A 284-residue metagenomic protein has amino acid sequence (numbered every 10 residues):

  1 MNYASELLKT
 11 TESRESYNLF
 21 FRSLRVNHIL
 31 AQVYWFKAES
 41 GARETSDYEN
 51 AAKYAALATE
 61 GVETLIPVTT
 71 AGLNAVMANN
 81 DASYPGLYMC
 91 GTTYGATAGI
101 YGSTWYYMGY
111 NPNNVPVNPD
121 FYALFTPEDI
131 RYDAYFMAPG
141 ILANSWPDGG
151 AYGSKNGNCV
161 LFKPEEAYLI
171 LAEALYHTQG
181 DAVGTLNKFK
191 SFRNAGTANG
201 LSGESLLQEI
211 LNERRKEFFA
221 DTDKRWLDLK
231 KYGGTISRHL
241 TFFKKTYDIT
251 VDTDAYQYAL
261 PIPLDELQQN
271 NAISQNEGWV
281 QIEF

Functional and structural regions predicted by a protein language model:
M1-Y101, Y122-F284: Acidic/polar-rich alpha-helix caps and helix-coil junctions
T104: Short, helix-capping/interhelical loops that line the mouth of catalytic, cofactor-, or ligand-binding pockets
Y107-G109: Aromatic (Trp/Tyr) and acidic
P112-N118: Acidic/Gly/His-enriched mid-domain segments of enzyme catalytic cores or analogous surface patches that mediate
